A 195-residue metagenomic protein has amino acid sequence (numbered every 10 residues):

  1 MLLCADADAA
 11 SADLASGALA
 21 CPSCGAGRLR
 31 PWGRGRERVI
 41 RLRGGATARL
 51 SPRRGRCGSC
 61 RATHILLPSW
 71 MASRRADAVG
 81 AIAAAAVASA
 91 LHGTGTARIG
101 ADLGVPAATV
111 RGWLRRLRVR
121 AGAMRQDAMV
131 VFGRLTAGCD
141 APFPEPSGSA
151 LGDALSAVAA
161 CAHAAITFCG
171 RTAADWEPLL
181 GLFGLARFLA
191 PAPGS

Functional and structural regions predicted by a protein language model:
M1-D6, G17, A123-S195: Long C-terminal interaction/binding lobes of large macromolecular proteins
M1-W70: Short, conserved DNA-binding cores of transcription-related domains
G25, V105-P106, C169: Intrinsically disordered, low-complexity regions enriched in Ser/Pro/Gly/Gln/His and often acidic
E37-R38, G80, L103, A164: Residue-level marker of intrinsically disordered, low-complexity segments enriched for small/polar residues
R61-E145: Short, positively charged, Gly/Tyr-enriched micro-motifs that form contact patches at catalytic or ligand/partner
